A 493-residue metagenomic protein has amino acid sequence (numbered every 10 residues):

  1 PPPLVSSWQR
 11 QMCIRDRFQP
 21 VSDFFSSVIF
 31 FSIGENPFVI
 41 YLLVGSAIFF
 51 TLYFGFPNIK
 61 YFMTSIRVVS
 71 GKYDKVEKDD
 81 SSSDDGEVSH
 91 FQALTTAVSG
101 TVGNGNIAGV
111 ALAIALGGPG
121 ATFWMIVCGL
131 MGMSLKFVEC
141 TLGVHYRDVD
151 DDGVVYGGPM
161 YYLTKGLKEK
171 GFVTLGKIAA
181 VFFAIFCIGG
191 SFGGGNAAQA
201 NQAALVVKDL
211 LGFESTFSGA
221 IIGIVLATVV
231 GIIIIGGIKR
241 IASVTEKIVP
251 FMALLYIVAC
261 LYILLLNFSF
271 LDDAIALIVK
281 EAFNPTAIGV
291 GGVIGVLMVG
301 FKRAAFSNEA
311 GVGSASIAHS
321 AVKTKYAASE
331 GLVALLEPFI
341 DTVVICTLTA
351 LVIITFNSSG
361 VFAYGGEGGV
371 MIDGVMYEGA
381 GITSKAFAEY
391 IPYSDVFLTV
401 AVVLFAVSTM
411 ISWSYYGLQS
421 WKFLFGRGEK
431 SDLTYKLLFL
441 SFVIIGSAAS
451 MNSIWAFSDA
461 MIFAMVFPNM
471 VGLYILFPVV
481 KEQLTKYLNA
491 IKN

Functional and structural regions predicted by a protein language model:
P1-R10, I14: Single conserved hydrophobic/aromatic residue that forms the stacking wall/gate of nucleotide- or nucleobase-binding
Q11, R15-G100, N104, I114-A121 (+2 more regions): N-terminal alpha-helical transmembrane segments of multi-pass membrane transport and channel/translocase proteins
L42-S46, F50-I66, A179, A197-V207 (+7 more regions): Membrane-interface loop-to-helix entry segments
F50-T51, S99, C128-G153, T164-N201 (+2 more regions): Helix-loop-helix module between adjacent transmembrane segments
F54-I59, N106-V110, S191-A204, V230-A242 (+5 more regions): Transmembrane helix-loop junctions in multi-pass membrane proteins
P57-V88, L112-I114, G118, T122 (+4 more regions): Flexible loop linkers connecting adjacent transmembrane helices in multi-pass alpha-helical membrane transporters
E77-I114, L142-L167, F182-I188, G292-F339: Alpha-helical membrane segments and immediately flanking helix-loop junctions that form or couple to the substrate/ion
E139-R147, D151-D152, A259-L277, P285 (+3 more regions): Extracellular/periplasmic helix-exit of transmembrane alpha-helices
